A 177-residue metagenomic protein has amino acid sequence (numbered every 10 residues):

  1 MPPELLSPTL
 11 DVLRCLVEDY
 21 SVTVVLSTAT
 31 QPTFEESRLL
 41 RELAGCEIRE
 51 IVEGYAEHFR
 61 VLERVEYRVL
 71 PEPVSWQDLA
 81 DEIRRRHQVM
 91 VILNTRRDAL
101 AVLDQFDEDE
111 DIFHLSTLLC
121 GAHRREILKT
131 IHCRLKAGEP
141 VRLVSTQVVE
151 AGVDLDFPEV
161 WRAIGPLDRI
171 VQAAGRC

Functional and structural regions predicted by a protein language model:
M1, V25-S27, I92-N94, L115 (+2 more regions): Generic beta-strand/beta-sheet core signal
P2-V22: Short, conserved "post-DEAD/DEAH" coupling segment immediately C-terminal to helicase motif II within the SF2/RecA-like
C15, D19, T30-R85: Interdomain hinge/linker at the junction between the two RecA-like core domains of SF2 helicases
D19-V25, Q88, E139-R142: Loop/turn-to-beta-strand initiation segments
Y20-V22, V61-V65, D109-D111, L155-E159: Short glycine-/polar-rich loops that comprise or flank the Walker A/P-loop and associated switch/sensor motifs
V24, T30-F34, P71-S75, R96-A99 (+3 more regions): Conserved nucleotide-binding/hydrolysis micro-motifs of P-loop NTPases
E82-D107: Conserved strand-helix element at the start of the C-terminal RecA-like helicase core
I112-R125, T130-H132, P140-C177: Conserved RecA-like helicase motor core of SF1/SF2 enzymes
